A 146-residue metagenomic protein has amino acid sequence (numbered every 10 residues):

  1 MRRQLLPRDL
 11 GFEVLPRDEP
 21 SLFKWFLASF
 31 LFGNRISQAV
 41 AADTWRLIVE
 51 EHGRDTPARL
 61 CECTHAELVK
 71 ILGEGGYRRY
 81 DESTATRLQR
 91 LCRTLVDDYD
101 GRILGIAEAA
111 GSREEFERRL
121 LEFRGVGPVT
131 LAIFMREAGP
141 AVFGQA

Functional and structural regions predicted by a protein language model:
M1-E19: Short, Lys/Arg-rich amphipathic segments at extreme N-termini
E13-K24, R35-I36, R78-S83: Structural motif
E19-A28, A41, H65, A85-L88 (+2 more regions): Short runs of predominantly hydrophobic/aromatic residues within well-ordered alpha helices that form helix-helix
W25-F30, T44-L47, E67, I71 (+2 more regions): A general alpha-helix detector
S29-L31, A107, S112-A146: Catalytic DNA-binding helix-loop module of base-excision-repair DNA glycosylases/AP lyases
G33-D43, L95-G101, P140-F143: Short helix-capping/linker segments at secondary-structure and domain boundaries
Q38-W45, D55-C61: Short N-terminal amphipathic alpha-helices
E51-R124: Alpha-helical ds-nucleic-acid-binding substructure associated with the helix-hairpin-helix region of base-excision DNA
